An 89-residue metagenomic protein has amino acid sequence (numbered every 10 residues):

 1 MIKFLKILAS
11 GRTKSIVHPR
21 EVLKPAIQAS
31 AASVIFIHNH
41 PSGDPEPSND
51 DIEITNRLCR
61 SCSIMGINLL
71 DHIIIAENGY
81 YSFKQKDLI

Functional and structural regions predicted by a protein language model:
I2-L5: Hydrophobic structural segments
L8-I89: Active-site-proximal loop/helix of nucleotide/amide-processing enzymes and allied scaffolds
